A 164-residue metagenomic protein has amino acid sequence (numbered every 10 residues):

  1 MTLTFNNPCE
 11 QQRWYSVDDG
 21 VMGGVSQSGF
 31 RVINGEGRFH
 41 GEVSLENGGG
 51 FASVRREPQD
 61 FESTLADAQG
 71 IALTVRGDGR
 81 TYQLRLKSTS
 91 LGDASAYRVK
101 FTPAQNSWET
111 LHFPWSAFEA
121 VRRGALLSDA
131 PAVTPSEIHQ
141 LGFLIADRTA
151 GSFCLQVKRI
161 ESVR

Functional and structural regions predicted by a protein language model:
M1-R164: Beta-rich carbohydrate-recognition modules and glycan-binding surfaces
